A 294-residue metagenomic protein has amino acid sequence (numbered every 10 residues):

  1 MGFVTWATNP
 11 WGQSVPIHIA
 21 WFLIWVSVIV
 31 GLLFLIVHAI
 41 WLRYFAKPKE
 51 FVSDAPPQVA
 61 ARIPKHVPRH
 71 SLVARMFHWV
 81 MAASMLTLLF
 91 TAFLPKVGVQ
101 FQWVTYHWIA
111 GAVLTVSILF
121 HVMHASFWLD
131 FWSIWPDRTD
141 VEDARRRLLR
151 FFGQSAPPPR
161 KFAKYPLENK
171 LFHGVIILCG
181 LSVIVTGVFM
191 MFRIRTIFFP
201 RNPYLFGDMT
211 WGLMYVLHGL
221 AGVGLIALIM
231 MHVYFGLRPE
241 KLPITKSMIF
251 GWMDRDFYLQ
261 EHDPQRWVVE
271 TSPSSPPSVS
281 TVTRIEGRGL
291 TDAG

Functional and structural regions predicted by a protein language model:
M1-G294: Membrane-embedded alpha-helical bundles that constitute the cytochrome b-like, heme-associated redox core of multi-pass
